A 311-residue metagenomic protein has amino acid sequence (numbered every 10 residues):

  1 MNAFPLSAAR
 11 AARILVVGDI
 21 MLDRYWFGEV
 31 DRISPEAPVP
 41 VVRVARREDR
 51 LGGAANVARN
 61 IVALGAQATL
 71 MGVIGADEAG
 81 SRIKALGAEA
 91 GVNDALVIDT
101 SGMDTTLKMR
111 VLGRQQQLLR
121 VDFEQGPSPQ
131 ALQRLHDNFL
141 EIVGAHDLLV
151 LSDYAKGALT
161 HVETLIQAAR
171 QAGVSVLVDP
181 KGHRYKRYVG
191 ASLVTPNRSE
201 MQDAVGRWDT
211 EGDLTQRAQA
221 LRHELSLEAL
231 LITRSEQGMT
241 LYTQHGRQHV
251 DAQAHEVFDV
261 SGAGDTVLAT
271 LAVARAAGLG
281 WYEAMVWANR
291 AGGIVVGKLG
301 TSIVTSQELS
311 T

Functional and structural regions predicted by a protein language model:
P5, A11-I14, D23-L148, S302-T311: Conserved N-terminal subdomain of the carbohydrate kinase-like
L15-V17, R120, D147-V150, L177 (+2 more regions): Structural motif
D19-I20, Y154, T266: Active-site metal-binding loops of divalent metal-dependent hydrolases
R32-V42, T195-E200, Q248-Q253: Short glycine/proline- and charge-enriched loop/turn segments that cap or connect secondary-structure elements
A145-A158: Short acidic, glycine-rich surface-loop motifs adjacent to enzyme active sites
K156-R247: Conserved phosphate/ATP/ADP-binding segment of small-molecule kinases
E228-A229, Q253-T311: Conserved post-catalytic alpha-helical subdomain immediately downstream of the catalytic base and nucleotide-binding
